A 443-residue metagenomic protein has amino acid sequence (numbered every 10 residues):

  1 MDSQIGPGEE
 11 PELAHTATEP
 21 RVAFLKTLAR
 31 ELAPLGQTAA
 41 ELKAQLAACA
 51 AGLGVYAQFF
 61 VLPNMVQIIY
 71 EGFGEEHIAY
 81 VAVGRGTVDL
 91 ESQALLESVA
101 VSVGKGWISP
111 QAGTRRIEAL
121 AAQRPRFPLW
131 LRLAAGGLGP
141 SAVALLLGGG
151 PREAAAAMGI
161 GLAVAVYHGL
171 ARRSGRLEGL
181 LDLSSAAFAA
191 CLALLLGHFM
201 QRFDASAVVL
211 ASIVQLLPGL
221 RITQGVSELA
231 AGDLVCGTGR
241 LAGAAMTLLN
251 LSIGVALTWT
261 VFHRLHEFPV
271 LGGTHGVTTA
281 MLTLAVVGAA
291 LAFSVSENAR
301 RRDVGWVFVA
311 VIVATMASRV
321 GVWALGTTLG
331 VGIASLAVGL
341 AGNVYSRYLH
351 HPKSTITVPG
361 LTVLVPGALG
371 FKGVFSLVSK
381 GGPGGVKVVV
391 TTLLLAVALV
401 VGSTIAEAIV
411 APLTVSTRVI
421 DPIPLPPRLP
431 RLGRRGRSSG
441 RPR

Functional and structural regions predicted by a protein language model:
M1-A121: Soluble N-terminal domains of membrane-associated systems
Q111-R124, G137-G149, V164-L177, V261-T274 (+4 more regions): Short juxtamembrane and helix-loop transition motifs at transmembrane-helix boundaries in membrane proteins
P125-G225, V295-E297, R301: Core alpha-helical transmembrane segments of integral membrane proteins
L131, A144-I160, D204-P218, V270-A285 (+2 more regions): Structural signature of hydrophobic alpha-helical transmembrane segments
G136-L145, G161-V166, A187-L194, L251-W259 (+4 more regions): Hydrophobic core segments of alpha-helical transmembrane domains in multi-pass membrane transport and ion-translocation
G159, L183-F188, W306-V313, P359-V363: Central hydrophobic cores of alpha-helical transmembrane segments in multi-pass integral membrane proteins
L180, S184, F188, V209-S212 (+4 more regions): Core mid-bundle transmembrane helix pairs that form the ion/substrate translocation pathway in diverse multi-pass
V209, Q224-S227, G232-L248, H275-M281 (+2 more regions): C-terminal transmembrane helix-loop-helix hairpin of multi-pass membrane proteins
